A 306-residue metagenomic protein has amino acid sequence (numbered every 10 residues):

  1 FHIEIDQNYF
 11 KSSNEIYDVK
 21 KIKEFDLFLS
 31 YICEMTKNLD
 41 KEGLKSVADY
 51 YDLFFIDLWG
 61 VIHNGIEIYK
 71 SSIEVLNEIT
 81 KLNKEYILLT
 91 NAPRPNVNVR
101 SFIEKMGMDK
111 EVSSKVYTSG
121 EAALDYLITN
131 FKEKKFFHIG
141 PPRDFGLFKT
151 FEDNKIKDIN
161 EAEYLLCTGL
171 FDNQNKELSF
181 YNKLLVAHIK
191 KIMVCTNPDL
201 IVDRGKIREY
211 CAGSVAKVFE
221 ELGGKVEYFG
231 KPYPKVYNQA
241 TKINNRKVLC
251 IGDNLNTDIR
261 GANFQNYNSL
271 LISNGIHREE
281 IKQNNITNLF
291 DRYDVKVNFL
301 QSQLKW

Functional and structural regions predicted by a protein language model:
H2-Y9, I16: Extreme N-terminal basic, low-complexity initiation segments that serve as generic localization/processing leaders
Q7-F10, L27-L29: Short hydrophobic targeting helices and cationic amphipathic motifs that mediate membrane/organellar targeting
I22-F25: Non-core capping and flanking segments associated with repeat-based/extracellular domains
F28, I32-K70, E74-K81, L89 (+3 more regions): Asp-based, Mg2+/Mn2+-dependent phosphohydrolase catalytic module
R94: Conserved nucleotide-binding/hydrolysis micro-motifs of P-loop NTPases
